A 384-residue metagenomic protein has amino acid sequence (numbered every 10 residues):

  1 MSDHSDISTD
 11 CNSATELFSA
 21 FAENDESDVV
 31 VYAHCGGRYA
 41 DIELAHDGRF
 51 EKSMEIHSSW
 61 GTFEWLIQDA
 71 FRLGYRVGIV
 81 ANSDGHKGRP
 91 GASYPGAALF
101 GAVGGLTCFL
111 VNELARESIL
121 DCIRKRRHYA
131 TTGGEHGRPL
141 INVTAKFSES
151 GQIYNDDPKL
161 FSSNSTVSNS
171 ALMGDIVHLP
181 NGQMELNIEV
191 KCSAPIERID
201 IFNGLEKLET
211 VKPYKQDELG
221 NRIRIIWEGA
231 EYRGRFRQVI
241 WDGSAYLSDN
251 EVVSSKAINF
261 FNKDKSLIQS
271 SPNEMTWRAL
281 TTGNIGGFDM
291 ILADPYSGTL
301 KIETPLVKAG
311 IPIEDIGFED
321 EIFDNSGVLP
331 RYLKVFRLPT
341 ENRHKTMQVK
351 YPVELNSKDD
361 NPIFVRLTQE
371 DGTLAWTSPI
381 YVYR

Functional and structural regions predicted by a protein language model:
M1-R384: Extended, charged catalytic domains and RNA/DNA-binding interfaces, predominantly in divalent-metal-using enzymes
